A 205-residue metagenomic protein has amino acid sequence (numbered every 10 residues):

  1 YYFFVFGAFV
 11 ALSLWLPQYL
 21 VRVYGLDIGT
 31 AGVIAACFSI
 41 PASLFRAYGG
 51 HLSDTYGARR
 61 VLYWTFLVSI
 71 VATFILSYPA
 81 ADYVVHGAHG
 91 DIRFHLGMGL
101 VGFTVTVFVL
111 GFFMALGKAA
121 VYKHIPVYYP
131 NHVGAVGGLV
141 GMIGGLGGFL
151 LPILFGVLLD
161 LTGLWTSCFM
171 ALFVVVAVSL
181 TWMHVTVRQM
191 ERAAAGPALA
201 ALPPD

Functional and structural regions predicted by a protein language model:
Y1-L44: Extracytoplasmic gate region of multi-pass secondary transporters
L20-V21, L52-S53, F155-G163: Interfacial helix-cap and linker-helix signal at transmembrane-aqueous boundaries of multi-pass secondary transporters
F45-G57: Helix-to-loop junctions at the C-terminal end of transmembrane segments in multipass secondary transporters
D54-L67: Cytoplasmic membrane-interface "Motif A"-like loop-to-helix N-cap segments of 12-TM Major Facilitator Superfamily
V68-L96: C-terminal ends and interior cores of transmembrane alpha-helices in multi-pass membrane transporters/permeases
A115-Y129: Intracellular juxtamembrane helix-capping segments at the cytosolic ends of symmetry-related transmembrane helices
N131-T162: A late C-terminal transmembrane helix in Major Facilitator Superfamily
M170-D205: Multi-pass alpha-helical transporter architecture, strongest for 12-TM Major Facilitator/SLC carriers used
